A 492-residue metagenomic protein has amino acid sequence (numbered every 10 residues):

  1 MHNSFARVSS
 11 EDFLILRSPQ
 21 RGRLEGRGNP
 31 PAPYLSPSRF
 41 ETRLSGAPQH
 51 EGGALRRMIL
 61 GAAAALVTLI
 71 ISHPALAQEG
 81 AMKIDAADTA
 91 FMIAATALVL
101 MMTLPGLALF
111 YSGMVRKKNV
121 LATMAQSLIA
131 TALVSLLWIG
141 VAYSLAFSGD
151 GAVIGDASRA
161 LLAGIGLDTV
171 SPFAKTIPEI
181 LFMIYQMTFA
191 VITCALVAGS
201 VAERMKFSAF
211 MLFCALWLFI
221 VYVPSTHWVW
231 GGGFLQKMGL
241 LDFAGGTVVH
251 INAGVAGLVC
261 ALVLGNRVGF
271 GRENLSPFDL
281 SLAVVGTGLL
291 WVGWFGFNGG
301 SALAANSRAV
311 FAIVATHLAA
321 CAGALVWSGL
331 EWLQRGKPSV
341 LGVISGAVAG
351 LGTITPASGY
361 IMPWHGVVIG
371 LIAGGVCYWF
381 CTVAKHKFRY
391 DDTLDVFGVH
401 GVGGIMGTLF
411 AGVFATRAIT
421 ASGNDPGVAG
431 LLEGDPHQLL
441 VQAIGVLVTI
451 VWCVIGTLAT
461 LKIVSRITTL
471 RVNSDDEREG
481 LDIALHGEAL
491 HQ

Functional and structural regions predicted by a protein language model:
M1-L60: Intrinsic disorder/low-complexity segments
F5, G53-Q78: N-terminal secretory/membrane targeting signals
L16, R27-P30, Y34, S45 (+5 more regions): Compositionally biased, intrinsically disordered/low-complexity regions enriched for serine, proline and threonine
R27-P30, H50, A63-A64, L133 (+2 more regions): Enrichment for repetitive, rod-forming helical segments
P74-Q492: Glycine- and aromatic-enriched membrane alpha-helices
